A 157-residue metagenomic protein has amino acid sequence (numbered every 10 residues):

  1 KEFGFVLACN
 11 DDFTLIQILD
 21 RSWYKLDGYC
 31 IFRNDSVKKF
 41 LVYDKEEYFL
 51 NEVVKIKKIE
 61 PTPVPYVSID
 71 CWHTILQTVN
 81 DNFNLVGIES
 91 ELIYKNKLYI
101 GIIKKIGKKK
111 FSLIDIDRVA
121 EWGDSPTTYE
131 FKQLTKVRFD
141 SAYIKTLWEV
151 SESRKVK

Functional and structural regions predicted by a protein language model:
K1, I59-I114: Surface-exposed interaction/gating patches
K1-R33, Y94-Y99, S112-K132, A142-K145: A cross-kingdom feature marking solvent-exposed beta-strand/loop segments within repeated, beta-rich binding/scaffold
E2, E46-E47, E52, E60 (+3 more regions): Glutamate identity and glutamate-enriched acidic tracts
T14, T62, T74, T78 (+3 more regions): Residue-identity detector for threonine
Y29, R33-K38, K55-P61, E121-V137 (+1 more regions): Short amphipathic alpha-helical linker/capping segments at the junctions of internal repeats and modular domains
I31-D81: Surface-exposed beta-loop interaction hotspot
L41-N51, R138-V156: A short, charged
